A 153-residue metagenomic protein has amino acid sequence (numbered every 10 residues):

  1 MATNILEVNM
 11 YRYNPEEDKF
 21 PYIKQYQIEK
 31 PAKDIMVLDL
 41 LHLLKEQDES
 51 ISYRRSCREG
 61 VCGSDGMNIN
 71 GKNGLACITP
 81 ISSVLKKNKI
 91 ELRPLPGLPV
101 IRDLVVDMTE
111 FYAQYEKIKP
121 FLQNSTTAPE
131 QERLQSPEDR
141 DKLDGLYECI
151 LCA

Functional and structural regions predicted by a protein language model:
M1-L151: Signature of N-terminal electron-transfer/Fe-S-associated modules in redox systems
